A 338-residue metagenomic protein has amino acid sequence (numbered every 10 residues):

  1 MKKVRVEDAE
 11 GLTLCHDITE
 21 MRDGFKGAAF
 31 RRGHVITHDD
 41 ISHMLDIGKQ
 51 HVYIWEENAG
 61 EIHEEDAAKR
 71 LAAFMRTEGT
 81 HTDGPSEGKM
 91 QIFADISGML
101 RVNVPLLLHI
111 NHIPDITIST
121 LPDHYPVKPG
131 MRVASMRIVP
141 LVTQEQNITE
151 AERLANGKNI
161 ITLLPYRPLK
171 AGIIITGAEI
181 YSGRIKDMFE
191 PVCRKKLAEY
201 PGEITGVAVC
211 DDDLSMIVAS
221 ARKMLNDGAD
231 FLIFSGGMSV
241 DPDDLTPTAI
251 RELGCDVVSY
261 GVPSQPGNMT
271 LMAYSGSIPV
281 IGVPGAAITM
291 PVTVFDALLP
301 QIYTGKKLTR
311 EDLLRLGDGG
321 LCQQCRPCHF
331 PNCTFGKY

Functional and structural regions predicted by a protein language model:
M1-N147: Phosphate-interaction motifs
D46-Q50, A73-T80, P129-R132, I138 (+4 more regions): Generic secondary-structure signature for well-ordered alpha-helical cores
G79-T82, L121-Y125, V139-P140, G157-P165 (+5 more regions): A generic local secondary-structure boundary/capping motif
S97-G98, I138-V142, P168, G177-I180 (+1 more regions): Short acidic/polar capping segments at secondary-structure boundaries
V104-P105, E145-T149, R184-K186, D243-T246 (+1 more regions): Short acidic, glycine/serine/threonine-rich loops at helix termini
H112-T120, T149-T162, F189-V192: Active-site glycine-rich loop that binds ribose-phosphate moieties when present
G157-D212, M216: Glycine-rich phosphate/diphosphate-binding loop of Rossmann-like nucleotide-binding domains
A178, T205-P331: Short glycine/threonine-rich loop/turn motifs
